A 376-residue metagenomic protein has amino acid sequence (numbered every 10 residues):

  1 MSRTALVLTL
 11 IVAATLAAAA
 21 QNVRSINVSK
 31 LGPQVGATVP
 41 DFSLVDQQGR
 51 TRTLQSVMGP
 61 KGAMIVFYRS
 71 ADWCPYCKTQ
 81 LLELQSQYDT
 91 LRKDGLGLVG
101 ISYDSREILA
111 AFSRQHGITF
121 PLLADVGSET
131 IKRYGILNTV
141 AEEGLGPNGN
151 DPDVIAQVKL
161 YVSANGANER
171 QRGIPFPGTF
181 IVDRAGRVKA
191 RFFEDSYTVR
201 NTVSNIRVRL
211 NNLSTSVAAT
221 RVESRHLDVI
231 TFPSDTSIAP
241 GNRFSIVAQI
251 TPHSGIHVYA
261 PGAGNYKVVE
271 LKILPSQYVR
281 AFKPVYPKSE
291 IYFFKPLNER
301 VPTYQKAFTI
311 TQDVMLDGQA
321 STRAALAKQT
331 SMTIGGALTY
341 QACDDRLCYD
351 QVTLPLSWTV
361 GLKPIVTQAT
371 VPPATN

Functional and structural regions predicted by a protein language model:
S2-V45: N-terminal targeting signals for export/organelle localization
S43-A63, N242: A short beta-strand-turn-helix
Q55-L84: Short active-site neighborhood of thiol/selenol oxidoreductases, capturing the structured segment around
G59, E194-T198, Y266, S357-W358: A short acidic/small-residue loop/turn micro-motif
K78-R133, T139: Structural microenvironment flanking redox-active thiols in thiol-disulfide oxidoreductases
D125-T198: Thiol/selenol-based redox catalytic cores and closely related redox-interacting motifs
A190-S214: Non-catalytic, surface beta->alpha helical segment in thiol-disulfide oxidoreductase systems
R207-N376: Extracellular/lumen-exposed scaffold segments
